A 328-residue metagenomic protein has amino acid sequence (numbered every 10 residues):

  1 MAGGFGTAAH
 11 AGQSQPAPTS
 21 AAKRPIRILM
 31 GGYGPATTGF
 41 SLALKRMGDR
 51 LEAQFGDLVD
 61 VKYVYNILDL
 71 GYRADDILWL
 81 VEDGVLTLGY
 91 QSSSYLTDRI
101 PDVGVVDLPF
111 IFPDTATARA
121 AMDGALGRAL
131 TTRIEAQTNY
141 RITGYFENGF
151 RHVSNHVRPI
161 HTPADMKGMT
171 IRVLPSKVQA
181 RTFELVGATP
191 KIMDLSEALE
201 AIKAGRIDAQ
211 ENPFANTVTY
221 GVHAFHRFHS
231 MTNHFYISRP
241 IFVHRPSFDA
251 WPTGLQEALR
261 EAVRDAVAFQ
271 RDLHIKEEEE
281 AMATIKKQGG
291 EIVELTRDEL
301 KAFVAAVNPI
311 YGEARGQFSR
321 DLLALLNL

Functional and structural regions predicted by a protein language model:
G3-G6, H10-A116, E135-A136, Y140-L328: N-terminal secretory/targeting leader peptides
P113-I134: A gly/proline- and charged-residue-enriched helix-loop-helix capping module
